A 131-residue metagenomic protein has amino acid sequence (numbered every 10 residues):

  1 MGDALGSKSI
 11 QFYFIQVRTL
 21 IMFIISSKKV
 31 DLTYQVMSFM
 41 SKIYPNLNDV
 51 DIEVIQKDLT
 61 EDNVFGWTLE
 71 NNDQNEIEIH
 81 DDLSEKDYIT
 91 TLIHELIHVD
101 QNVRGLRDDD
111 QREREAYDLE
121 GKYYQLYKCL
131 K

Functional and structural regions predicted by a protein language model:
M1-I21, K128: N-terminal amphipathic/basic-hydrophobic helices that include classical n-h-c signal peptides and signal-anchor
G6, I55-E76: Catalytic zinc-binding patch centered on the HExxH motif and its immediate surroundings that defines zinc-dependent
S27-D49: Zn2+-dependent metallopeptidase catalytic core
L32, I89, R112: Hydrophobic (often cysteine-bearing) scaffold residues that line and stabilize catalytic clefts of nucleotide/cofactor
E76-T91: Short pre-active-site segment immediately N-terminal to the catalytic Zn-binding motif
T90-N102: Active-site recognition of the HExxH zinc-binding catalytic motif
G105: Active-site nucleophile-His-acid catalytic modules used for acyl/amide transfer and hydrolysis across diverse enzymes
D108-K131: Post-HExxH zinc-binding segment in Zn-dependent metallohydrolases
